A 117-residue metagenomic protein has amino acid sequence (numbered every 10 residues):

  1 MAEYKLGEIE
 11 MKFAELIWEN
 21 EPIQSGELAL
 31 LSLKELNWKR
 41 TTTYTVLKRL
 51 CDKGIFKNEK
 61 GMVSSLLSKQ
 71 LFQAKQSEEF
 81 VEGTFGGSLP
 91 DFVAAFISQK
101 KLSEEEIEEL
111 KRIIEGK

Functional and structural regions predicted by a protein language model:
M1-L16, L71-F72, G83: Short alpha-helical segments that sit at the start of domains
I17-E21: Short helix-to-turn junction characteristic of helix-turn-helix DNA-binding domains, especially the helix
P22-S32: Short acidic, hydrophobic short linear motifs in intrinsically disordered regions
Y44-K48: Short, hydrophobic-biased segments on the C-terminal half of alpha helices that form "recognition helices"
C51-G61: A short, conserved structural fragment
G61-S68: Minor-groove-contacting beta-hairpin "wing" of winged helix-turn-helix DNA-binding domains
E78-G116: Amphipathic alpha-helical dimerization/coiled-coil segments that flank or bridge DNA-binding/regulatory modules
